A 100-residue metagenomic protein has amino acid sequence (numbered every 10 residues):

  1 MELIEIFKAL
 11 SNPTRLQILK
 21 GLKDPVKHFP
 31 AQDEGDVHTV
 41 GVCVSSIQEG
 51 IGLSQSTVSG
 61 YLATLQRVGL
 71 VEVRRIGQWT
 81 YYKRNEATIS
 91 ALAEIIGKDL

Functional and structural regions predicted by a protein language model:
M1-G21, L62, R67-L70: N-terminal leader segment of winged-helix/HTH proteins
K8, T14-S54, T80-A87: N-terminal helix-turn-helix DNA-binding core of bacterial DNA-binding proteins
Y61, Q78: Gly/Ser/Thr-rich helix-start
R67-I76, K83: Beta-hairpin "wing" of winged helix-turn-helix
T88-L92: Short, charged/polar, Gly/Pro-enriched secondary-structure boundary elements
I95-I96: Residue-level signal for well-ordered alpha-helical positions
